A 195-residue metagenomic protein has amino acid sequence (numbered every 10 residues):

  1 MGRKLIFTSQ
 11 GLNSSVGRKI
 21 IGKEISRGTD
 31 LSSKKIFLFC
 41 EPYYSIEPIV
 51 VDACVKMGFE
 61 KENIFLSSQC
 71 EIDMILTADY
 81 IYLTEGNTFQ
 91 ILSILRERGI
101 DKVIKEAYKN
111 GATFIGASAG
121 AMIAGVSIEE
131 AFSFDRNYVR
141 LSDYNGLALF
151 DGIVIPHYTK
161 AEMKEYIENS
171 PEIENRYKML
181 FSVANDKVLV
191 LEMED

Functional and structural regions predicted by a protein language model:
M1-Y80, M193: N-terminal beta1-alpha1 cap of cysteine-dependent amidohydrolase-like domains
F7, L38, L66, G116 (+2 more regions): Structural signal for conserved beta-strand scaffold positions within catalytic alpha/beta enzyme cores
P42-Y43, A119-A121: Short beta-alpha junction loops
V51, F114-I115: Alpha-helical protein-protein interaction elements
L83-T84, L92-T113, G120-D195: Active-site-adjacent pocket-lining segments in enzyme domains
T88: Conserved Motif II region of HX4D acyltransferases
